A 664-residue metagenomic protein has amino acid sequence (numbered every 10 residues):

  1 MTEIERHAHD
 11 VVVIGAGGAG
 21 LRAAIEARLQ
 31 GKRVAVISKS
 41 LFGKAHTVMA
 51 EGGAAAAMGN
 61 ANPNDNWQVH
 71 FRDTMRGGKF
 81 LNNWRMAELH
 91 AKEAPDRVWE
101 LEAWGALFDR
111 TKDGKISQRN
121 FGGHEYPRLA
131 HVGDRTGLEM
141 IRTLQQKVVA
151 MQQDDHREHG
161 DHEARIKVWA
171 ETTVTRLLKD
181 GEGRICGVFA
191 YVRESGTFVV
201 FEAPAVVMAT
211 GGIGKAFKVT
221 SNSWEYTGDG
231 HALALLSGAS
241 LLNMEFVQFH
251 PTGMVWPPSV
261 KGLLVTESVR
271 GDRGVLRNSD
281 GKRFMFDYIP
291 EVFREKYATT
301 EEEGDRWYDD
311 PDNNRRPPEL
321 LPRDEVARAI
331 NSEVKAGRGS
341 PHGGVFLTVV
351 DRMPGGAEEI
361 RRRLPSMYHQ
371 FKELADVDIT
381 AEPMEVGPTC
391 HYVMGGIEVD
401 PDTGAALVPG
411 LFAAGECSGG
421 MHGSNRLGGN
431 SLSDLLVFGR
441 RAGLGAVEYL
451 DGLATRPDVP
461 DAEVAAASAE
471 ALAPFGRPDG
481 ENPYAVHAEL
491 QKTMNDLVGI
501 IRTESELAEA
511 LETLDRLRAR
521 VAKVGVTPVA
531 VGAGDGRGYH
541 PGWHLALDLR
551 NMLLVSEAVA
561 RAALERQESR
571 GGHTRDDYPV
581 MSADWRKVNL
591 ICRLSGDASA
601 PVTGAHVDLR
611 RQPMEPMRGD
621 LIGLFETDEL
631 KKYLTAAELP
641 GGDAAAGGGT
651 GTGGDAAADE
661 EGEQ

Functional and structural regions predicted by a protein language model:
T2, H7-H9, G18, E26 (+16 more regions): Glycine- and aromatic-enriched mobile tails/lids
V12-I14, F201-T210: Short hydrophobic core segments
K32-S38, N243: Short beta-strand "acidic-cap" motif of Rossmann-like dinucleotide-binding folds
S40-D73, Q248-P251, S259-L263: Conserved N-terminal glycine-rich FAD pyrophosphate-binding loop of Rossmann-like flavoproteins
R97-T197, A209, G253-P257: Conserved redox-cofactor binding core of oxidoreductases
T175-V200, V377-C417, M421: FAD-site-proximal beta/loop scaffold in flavoenzymes
A205-L263, N425-G445: Glycine-rich loop(s) and the adjacent beta-strand/alpha-helix scaffold that form part
S240-E373, G445-D451: An anion/pyrophosphate-binding glycine-rich loop and adjacent beta-alpha core in soluble alpha-beta enzymes
